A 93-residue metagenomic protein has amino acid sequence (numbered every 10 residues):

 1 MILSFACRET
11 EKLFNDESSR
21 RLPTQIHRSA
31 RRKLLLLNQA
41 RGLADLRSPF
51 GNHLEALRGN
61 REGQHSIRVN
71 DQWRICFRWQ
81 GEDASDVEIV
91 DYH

Functional and structural regions predicted by a protein language model:
M1, E9, S18, G42 (+2 more regions): Glycine-rich, flexible loop/turn motifs
M1-K33: Arg/Lys-rich, positively charged N-terminal/basic patches that mediate binding to nucleic acids
A6, A30-K33, H53, L57 (+1 more regions): Amphipathic alpha-helical interface surfaces
L37: Conserved phosphate-interacting/catalytic interface
G42-H65: A short, surface-exposed loop/turn module that caps and links secondary-structure elements
L57-R58, Q64-H93: Enriched for short, Lys/Arg-rich terminal
